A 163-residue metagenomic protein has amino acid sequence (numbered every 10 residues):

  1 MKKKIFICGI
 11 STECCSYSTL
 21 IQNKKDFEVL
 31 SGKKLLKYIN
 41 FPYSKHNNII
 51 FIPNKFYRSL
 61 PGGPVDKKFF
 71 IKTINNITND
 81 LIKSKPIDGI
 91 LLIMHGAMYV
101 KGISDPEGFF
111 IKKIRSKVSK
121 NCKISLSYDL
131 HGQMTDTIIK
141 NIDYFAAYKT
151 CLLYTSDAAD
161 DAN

Functional and structural regions predicted by a protein language model:
K2-Y43: N-terminal amphipathic/basic leader segments beginning at the initiator methionine
G9-L20, Y38, F51-T78, I111: Metallocofactor- and cofactor-centric catalytic cores in central/energy metabolism, strongly enriched
I52-P53, I90-L92, I124-Y128, A146-Y148: General beta-strand structural signal in soluble alpha/beta enzymes
S84-I103: Short acidic, glycine-rich surface-loop motifs adjacent to enzyme active sites
D105-I111: Charged helix-capping and loop-helix junction motifs
S119-K123: A short helix->loop->beta-strand "cap" motif at the edges of active sites that frequently abuts
S127-D143: Glycine-rich, charge-decorated loop segments at or immediately adjacent to ligand/cofactor-binding or catalytic sites
Y154-N163: Single conserved hydrophobic/aromatic residue that forms the stacking wall/gate of nucleotide- or nucleobase-binding
